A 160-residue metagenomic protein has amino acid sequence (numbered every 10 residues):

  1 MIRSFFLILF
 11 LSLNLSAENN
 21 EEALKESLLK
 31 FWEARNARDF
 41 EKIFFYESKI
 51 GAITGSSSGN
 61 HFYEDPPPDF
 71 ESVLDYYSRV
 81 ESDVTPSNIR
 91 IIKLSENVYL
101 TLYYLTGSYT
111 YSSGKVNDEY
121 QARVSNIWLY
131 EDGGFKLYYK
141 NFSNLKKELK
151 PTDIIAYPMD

Functional and structural regions predicted by a protein language model:
M1-I8: Sec-dependent signal peptide recognition, specifically the positively charged N-region followed immediately by
S12-Y46, I155-D160: Short, low-complexity N-terminal intrinsically disordered segments enriched in polar/charged residues
E21-E22, F40-L94, D118: A solvent-exposed, acidic/Ser-Thr-rich amphipathic alpha-helical stretch
L28, W32-D39, E47-G51, L74-Y77 (+2 more regions): Sec/Tat-exported extracytoplasmic proteins
I50-A52, Y103-T110: Generic short beta-strand segments
V73, P86-I92, L105-G107, R123-L129 (+1 more regions): Hydrophobic/aromatic beta-strand elements that line small-molecule binding cavities or substrate pockets in beta-rich
I91-L100, W128-K136: A short, structured loop/turn motif at beta-sheet edges
Y130-D132, K136-D160: Low-complexity, intrinsically disordered terminal/linker segments enriched in charged and Gly/Pro repeats
